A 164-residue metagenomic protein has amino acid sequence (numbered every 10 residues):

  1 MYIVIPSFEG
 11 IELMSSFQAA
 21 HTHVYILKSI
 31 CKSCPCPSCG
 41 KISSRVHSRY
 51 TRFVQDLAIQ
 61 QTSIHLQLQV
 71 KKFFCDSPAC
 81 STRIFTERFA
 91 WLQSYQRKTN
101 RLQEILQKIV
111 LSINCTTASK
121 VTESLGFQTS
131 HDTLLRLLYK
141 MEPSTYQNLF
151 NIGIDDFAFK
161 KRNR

Functional and structural regions predicted by a protein language model:
M1-R88, L92: Short, conserved DNA-binding cores of transcription-related domains
S38, N163-R164: A short acidic (Asp/Glu
Q55-N163: Short, positively charged, Gly/Tyr-enriched micro-motifs that form contact patches at catalytic or ligand/partner
